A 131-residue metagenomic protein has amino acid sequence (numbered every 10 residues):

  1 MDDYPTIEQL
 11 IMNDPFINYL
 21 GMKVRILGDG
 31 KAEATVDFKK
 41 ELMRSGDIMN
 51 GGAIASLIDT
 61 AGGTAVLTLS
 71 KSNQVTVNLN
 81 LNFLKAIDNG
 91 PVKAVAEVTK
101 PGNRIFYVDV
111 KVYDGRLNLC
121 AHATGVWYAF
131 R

Functional and structural regions predicted by a protein language model:
M1-R131: Terminal targeting signals and extreme-terminal segments of soluble enzymes
